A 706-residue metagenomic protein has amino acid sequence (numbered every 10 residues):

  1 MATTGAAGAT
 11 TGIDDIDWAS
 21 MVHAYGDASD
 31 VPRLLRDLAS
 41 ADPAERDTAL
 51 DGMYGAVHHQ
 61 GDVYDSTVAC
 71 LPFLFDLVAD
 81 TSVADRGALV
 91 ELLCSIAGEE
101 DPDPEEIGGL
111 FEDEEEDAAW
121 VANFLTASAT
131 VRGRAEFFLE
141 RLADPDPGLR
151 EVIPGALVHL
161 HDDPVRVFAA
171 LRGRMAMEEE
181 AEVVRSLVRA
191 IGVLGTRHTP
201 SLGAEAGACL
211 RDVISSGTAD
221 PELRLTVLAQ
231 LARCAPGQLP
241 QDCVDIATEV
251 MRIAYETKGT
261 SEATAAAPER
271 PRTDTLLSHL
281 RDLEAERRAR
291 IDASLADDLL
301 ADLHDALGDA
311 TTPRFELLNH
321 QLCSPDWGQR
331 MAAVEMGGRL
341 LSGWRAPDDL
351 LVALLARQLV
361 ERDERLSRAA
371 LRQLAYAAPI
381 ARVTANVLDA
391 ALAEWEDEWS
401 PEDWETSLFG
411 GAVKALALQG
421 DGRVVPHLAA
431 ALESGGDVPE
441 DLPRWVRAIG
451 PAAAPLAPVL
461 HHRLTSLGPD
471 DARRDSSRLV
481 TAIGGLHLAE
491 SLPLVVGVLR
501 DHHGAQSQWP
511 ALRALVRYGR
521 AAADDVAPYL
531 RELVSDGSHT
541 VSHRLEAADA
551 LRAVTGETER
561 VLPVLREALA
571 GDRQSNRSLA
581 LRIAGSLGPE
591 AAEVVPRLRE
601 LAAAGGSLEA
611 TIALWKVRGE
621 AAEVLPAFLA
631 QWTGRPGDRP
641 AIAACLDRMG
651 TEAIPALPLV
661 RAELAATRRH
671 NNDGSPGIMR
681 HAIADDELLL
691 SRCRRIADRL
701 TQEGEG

Functional and structural regions predicted by a protein language model:
M1-T3, E140, G195-H198: Ser/Thr/Pro-rich, acidic low-complexity intrinsically disordered regulatory segments
A2-R46, T312-L318: N-terminal "cap/leader" segments of large eukaryotic alpha-helical scaffolds
D15-G26, T48-D65, A88-G98, A119-S128 (+17 more regions): Structural detector for internal amphipathic alpha-helices that build alpha-solenoid repeat scaffolds
A28-L35, Y64-L77, P102-G109, V131-R141 (+16 more regions): Amphipathic alpha-helical scaffolding segments comprising HEAT/armadillo-like alpha-solenoid repeats
D37, R46-D47, D51-V83, D441 (+1 more regions): N-terminal interaction modules that seed assembly of large macromolecular complexes
A41-D42, A79-R86, P145-P147, E178-V183 (+17 more regions): Short inter-helical turns and helix N-cap capping residues of alpha-solenoid HEAT/ARM repeat scaffolds
S82, E105-V131, A135-P164, L171-R172 (+1 more regions): Long amphipathic alpha-helical scaffold regions
L664, R669-D673: Conserved blade-ending motifs and adjacent loop-strand segments that build the rim/top face of beta-propeller domains
